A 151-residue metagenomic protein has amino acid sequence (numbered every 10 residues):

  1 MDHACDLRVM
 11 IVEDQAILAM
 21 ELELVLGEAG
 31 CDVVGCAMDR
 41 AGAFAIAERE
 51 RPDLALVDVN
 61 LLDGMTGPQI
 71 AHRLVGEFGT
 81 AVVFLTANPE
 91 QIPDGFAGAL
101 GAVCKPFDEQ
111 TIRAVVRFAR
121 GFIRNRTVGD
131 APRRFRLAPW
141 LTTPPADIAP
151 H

Functional and structural regions predicted by a protein language model:
M1-R8, D108-H151: Non-catalytic signal-transmission and effector/linker regions of two-component phosphorelay proteins
Q15-G35: Two-component/phosphorelay signaling modules centered on CheY-like receiver
C36-L54: Acidic, metal-coordinating helix/loop segments flanking the phosphotransfer/catalytic sites of two-component signaling
D58-V59: Active-site residues of response regulator receiver
M65-T80: Short amphipathic alpha-helix used as the core "switch/output" element in two-component signaling
L85-T86: Hydrophobic/aromatic residues positioned on beta-strands within the core alpha/beta folds
L100: Short, glycine/charged-rich "phosphate-handling" switch motifs in NTP-dependent and phosphotransfer domains
K105: A Lys-centered signature of the CheY-like receiver
